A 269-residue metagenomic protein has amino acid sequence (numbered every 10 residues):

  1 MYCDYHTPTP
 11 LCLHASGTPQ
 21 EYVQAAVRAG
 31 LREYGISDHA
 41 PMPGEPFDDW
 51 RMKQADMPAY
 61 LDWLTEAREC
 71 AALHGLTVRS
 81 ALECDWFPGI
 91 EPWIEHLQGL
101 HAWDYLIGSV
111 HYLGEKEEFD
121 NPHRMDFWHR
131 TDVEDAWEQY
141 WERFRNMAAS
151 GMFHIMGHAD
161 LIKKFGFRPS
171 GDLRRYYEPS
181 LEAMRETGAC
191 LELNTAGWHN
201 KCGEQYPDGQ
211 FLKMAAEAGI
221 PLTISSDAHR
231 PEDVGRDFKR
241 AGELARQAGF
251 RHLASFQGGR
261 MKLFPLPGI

Functional and structural regions predicted by a protein language model:
M1-P88, K163-R175, P179, T195-W198 (+3 more regions): An N-terminally biased module of ancient metal coordination in phosphate/nucleic-acid-related enzymes
H6, A26, L106, H158 (+3 more regions): Conserved, mostly hydrophobic/aromatic
V27, G99, A148-A149, A216 (+1 more regions): Non-catalytic positions within long, well-ordered alpha-helices that form the structural scaffold/packing of enzyme
L31, I36, W103, M152-F153 (+2 more regions): A structural motif
Y34-I36, L106, M156, L191 (+1 more regions): Hydrophobic residues within beta-strands of alpha/beta enzymes
W50, A55-T187, I269: Extended substrate/RNA-proximal surfaces in nucleic-acid metabolism proteins
L181-A228: Glycine/small-residue-rich hydrophobic helix-like segments
R236-I269: Mid-to-C-terminal alpha-helical segments outside catalytic/metal-binding sites
